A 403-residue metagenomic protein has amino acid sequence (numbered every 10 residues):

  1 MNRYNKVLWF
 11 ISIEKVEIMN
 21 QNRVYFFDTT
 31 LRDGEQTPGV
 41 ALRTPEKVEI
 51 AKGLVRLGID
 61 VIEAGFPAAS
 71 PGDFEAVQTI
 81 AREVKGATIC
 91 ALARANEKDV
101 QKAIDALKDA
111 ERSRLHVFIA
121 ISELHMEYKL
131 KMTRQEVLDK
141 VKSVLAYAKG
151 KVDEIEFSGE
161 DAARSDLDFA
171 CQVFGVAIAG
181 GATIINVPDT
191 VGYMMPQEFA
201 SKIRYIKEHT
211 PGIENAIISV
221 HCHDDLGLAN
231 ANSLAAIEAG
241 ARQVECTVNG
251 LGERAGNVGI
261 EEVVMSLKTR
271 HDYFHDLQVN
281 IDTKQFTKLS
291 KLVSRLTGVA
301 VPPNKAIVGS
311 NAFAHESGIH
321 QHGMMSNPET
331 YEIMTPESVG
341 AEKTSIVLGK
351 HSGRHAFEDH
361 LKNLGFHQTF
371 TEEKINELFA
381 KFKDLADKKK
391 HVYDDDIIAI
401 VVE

Functional and structural regions predicted by a protein language model:
Y4, I13-N96, S345-L348, S352 (+1 more regions): N-terminal capping/small domains of soluble enzymes
R23-V24, T30, M265-L267, D272-E403: A mid-to-C-terminal "edge-of-domain" accessory segment
F26-T29, I62-A64, A87-A93, S113-V117 (+4 more regions): Hydrophobic faces of well-ordered beta-strands that scaffold small-molecule active sites in alpha/beta enzyme cores
R32, P67-A69, L92-N96, F118-S122 (+4 more regions): Active-site beta-loop-alpha junctions enriched in small/polar residues
L42-I59, R82, E97-I213, L234-A239: Alpha/beta enzyme core
L57, E83, A106-A110, V144-K151 (+8 more regions): Change "in soluble alpha/beta enzymes" to "in soluble alpha/beta proteins
M194-Q197, S201-H322: Catalytic alpha/beta core domains of metabolic enzymes, predominantly
